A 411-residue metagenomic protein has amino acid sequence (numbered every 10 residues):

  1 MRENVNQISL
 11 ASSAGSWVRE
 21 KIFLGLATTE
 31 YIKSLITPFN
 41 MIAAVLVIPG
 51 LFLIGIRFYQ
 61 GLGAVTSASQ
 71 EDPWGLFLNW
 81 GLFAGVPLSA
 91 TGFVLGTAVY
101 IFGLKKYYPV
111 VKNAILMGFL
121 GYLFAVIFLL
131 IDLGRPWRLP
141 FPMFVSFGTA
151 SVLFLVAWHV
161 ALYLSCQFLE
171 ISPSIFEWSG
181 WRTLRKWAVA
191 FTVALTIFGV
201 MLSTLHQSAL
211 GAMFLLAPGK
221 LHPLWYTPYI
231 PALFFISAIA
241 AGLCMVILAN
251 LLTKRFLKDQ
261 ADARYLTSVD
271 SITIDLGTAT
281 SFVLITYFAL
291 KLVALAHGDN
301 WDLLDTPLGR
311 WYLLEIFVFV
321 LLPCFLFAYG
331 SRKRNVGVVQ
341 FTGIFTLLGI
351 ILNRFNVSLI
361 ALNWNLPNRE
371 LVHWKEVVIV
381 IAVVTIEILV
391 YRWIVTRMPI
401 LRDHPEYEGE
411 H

Functional and structural regions predicted by a protein language model:
R2-T91, L95, I388: N-terminal signal-anchor module of multipass membrane proteins
R2-V18, G330-H411: TerminUS-proximal long segments
K33-I36, A43-G50, K106, F144 (+4 more regions): Long, contiguous internal "core" modules enriched in hydrophobic/ aromatic residues
A43-A64, I127-I131, M201-A212, Y391-V395: Alpha-helical transmembrane segments of multi-pass membrane proteins
R57-S67, V99-V111, L133-W137, P142 (+4 more regions): Juxtamembrane/interface segments at transmembrane-helix termini
D72-W137, L155: Membrane helical hairpin/interfacial module
L116-P136, L153-F168, I350, R354-A361: C-terminal halves and exits of single transmembrane alpha-helices
L123-F124, S203-T204, Y287-L290, F345-F355: Aromatic-anchored segments of alpha-helical transmembrane domains
